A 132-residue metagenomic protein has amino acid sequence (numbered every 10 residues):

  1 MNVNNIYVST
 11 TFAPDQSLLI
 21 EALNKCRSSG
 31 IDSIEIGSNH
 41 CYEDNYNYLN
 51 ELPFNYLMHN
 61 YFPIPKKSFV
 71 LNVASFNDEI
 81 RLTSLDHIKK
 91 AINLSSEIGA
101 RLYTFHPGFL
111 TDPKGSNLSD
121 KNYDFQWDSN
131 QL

Functional and structural regions predicted by a protein language model:
M1-K90, S96: N-terminal pre-domain/capping segments
N77-L132: Active-site acidic/histidine proton-transfer and metal-coordination neighborhood in alpha/beta enzyme cores
